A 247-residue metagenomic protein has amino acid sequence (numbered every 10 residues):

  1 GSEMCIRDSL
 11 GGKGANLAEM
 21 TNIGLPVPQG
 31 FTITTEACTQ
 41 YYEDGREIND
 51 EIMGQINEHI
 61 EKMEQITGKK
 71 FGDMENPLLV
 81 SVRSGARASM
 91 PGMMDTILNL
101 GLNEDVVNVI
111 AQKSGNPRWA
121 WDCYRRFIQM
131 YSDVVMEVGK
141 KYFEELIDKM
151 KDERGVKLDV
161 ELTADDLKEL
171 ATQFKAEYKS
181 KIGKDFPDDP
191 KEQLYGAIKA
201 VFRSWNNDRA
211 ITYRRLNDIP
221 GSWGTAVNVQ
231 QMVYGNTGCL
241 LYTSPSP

Functional and structural regions predicted by a protein language model:
G1-I6, Y242-P247: Short, small-residue-biased leader/transition segments that mark boundaries at the very start of proteins
S2-N228, T237: N-terminal beta-alpha lobe that positions the nucleotide/phosphoryl donor in ATP/NTP-coupled carboxylate activation
Q231-M232: Conserved helicase core region in the C-terminal RecA-like lobe
